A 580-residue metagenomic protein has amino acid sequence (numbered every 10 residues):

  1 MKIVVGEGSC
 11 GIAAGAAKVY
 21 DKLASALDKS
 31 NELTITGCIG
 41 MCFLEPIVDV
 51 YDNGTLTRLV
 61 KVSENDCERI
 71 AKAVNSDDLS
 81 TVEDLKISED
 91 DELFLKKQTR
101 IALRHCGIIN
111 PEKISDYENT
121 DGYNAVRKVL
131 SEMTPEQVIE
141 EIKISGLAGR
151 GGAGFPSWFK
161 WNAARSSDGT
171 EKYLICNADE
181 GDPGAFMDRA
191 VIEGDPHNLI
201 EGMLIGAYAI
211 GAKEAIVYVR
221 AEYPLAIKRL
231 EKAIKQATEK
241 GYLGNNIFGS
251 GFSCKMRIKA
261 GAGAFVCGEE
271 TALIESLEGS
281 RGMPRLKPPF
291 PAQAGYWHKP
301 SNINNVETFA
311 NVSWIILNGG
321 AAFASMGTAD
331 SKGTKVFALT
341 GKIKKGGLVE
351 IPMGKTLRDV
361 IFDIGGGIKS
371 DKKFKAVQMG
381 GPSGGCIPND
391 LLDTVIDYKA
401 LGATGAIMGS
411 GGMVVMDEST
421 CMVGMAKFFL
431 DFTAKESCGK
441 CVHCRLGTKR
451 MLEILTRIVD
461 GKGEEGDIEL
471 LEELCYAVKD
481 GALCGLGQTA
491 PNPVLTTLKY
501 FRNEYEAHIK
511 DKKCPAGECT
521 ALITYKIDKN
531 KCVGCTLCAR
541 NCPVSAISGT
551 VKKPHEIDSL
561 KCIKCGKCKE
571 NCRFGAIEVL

Functional and structural regions predicted by a protein language model:
M1-K2, A17-I35, D52-S76, N124-I142 (+9 more regions): Ferredoxin-type iron-sulfur electron-transfer modules in oxidoreductases and energy-metabolism complexes
E7-I12, K143-A164, G263-E275, R281 (+2 more regions): Conserved phosphate/anionic-ligand binding catalytic regions in large, soluble enzymes, centered on
P46-V50, H443-K449, I527, L537-E556 (+1 more regions): Iron-sulfur cluster-binding cysteine motifs and their immediate structural context in ferredoxin-like electron-transfer
V82-I144, N304-G319: Flexible inter-domain linker/hinge segments
I109, I114-N124, L174-D188, P291-W297 (+2 more regions): Gly-rich Lys/Arg/Thr-decorated short loops/hinges at beta-loop-alpha junctions or inter-strand turns that position
D195-A209: Histidine-anchored nucleotide/phosphate-binding helix
G202-L204, G354-K369: Short amphipathic, charge-patterned alpha-helical segments
I227-M353, G365: Hydrophobic alpha-helical positions that pack around
